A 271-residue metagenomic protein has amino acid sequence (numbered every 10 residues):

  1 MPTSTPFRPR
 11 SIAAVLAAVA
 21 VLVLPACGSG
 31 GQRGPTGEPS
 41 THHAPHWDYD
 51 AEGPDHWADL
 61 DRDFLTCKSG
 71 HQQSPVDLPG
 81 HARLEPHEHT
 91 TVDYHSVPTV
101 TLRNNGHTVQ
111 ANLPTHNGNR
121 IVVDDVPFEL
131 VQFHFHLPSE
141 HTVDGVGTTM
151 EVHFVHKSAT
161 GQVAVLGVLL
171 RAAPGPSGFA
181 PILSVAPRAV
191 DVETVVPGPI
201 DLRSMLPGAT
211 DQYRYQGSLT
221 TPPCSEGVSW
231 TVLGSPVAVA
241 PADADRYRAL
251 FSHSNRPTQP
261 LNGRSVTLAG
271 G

Functional and structural regions predicted by a protein language model:
P2-G271: Alpha-carbonic anhydrase
